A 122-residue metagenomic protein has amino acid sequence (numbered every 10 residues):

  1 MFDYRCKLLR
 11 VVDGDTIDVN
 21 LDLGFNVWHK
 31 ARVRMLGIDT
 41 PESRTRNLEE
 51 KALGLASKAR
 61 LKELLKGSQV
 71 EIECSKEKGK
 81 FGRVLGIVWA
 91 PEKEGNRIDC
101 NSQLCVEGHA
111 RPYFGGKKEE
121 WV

Functional and structural regions predicted by a protein language model:
M1-V122: Small beta-barrel nucleic-acid-binding modules, primarily SNase/OB-fold domains and secondarily Tudor-like barrels
